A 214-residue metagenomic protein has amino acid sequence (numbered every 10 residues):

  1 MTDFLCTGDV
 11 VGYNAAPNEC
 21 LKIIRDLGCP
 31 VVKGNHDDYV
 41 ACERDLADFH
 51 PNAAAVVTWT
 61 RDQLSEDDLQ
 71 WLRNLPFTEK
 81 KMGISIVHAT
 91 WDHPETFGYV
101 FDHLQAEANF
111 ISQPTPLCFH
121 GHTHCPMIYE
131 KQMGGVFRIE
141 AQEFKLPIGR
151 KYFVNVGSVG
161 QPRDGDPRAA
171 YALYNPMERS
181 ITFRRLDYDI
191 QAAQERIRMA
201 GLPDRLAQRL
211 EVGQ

Functional and structural regions predicted by a protein language model:
M1-W71: Core catalytic region of metal-dependent phosphoesterases/phosphodiesterases, especially metallo-beta-lactamase-like
F4-D9, P30-N35, V87, L117-H122 (+1 more regions): Active-site neighborhood of phospho(di)ester-bond hydrolases with catalytic His/Asp-centered motifs
G12-A15, H36-A41, P94, F119-K131 (+1 more regions): Active-site environment of divalent metal-dependent phosphoester hydrolases
E19-K22, D45-D48, V100-F101, Q132-G135 (+1 more regions): Short, glycine/charged-enriched secondary-structure capping and boundary segments
Q63-K131, Q214: His/acidic metal-ligating clusters that form di-metal
K131-Q214: Acidic, His/Gly-rich catalytic cores of divalent-metal-dependent hydrolytic chemistry
